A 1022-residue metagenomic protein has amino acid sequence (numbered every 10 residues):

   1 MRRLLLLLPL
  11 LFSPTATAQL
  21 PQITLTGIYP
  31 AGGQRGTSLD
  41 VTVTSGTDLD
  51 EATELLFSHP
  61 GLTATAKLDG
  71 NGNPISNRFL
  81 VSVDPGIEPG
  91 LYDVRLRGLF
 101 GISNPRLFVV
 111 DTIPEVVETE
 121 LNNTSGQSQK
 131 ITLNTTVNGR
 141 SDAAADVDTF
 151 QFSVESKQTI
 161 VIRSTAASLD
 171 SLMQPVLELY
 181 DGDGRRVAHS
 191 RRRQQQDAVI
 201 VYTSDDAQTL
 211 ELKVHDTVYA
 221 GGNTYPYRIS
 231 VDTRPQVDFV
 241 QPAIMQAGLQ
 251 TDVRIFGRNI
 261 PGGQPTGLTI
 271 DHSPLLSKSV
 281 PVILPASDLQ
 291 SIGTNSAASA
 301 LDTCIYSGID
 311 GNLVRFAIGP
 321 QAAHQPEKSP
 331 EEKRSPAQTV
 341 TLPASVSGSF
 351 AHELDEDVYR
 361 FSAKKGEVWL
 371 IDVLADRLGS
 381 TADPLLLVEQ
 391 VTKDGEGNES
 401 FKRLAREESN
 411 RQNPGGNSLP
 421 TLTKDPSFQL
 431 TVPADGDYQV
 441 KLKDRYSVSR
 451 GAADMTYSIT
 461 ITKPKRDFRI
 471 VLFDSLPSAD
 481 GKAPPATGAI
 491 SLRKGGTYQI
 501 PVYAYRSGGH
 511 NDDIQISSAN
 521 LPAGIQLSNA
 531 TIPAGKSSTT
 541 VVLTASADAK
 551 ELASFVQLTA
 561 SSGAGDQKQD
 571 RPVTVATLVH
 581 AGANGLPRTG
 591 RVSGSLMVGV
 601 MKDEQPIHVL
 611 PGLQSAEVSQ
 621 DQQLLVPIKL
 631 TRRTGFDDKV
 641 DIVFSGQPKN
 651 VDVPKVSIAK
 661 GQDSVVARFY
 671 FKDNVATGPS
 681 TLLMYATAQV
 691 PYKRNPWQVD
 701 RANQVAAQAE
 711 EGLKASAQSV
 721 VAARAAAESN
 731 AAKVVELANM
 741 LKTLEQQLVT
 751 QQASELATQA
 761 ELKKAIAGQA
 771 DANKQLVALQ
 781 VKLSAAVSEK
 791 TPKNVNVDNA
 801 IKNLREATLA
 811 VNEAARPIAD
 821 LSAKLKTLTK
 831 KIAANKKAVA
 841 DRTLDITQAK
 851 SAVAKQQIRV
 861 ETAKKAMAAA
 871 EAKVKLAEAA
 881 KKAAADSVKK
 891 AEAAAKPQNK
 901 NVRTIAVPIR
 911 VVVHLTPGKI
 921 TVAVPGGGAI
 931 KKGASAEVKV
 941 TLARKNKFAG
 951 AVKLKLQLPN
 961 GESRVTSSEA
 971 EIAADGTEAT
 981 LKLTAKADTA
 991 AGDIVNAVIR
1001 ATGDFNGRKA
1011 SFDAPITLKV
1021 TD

Functional and structural regions predicted by a protein language model:
L5-P14: Bacterial N-terminal signal peptides
Q19-A66, G72-S76, P85, P89 (+14 more regions): Acidic, Ser/Thr/Pro-rich low-complexity intrinsically disordered segments
I28-Q34, V240-Q246, L476, T487-L492 (+5 more regions): Short beta-strand segments of immunoglobulin-like
D69-I75, G86, R192-Q196, S204 (+10 more regions): Short proline/glycine- and polar residue-rich coil/turn motifs
F79-I87, L284-A297, V502-Y505, S528-I532 (+7 more regions): Extracellular/luminal low-complexity segments enriched in Ser/Thr/Pro
G86-D93, G221-T224, L289-D302, S449-A453 (+4 more regions): Short glycine/proline/serine/threonine-rich loop/turn segments at secondary-structure transition edges
R106-L133, G308-P343, K465-I470: Predominantly extracellular/luminal regions of secreted and cell-surface proteins, especially disulfide-bonded
N695-N901: Extended amphipathic alpha-helical heptad-repeat regions
